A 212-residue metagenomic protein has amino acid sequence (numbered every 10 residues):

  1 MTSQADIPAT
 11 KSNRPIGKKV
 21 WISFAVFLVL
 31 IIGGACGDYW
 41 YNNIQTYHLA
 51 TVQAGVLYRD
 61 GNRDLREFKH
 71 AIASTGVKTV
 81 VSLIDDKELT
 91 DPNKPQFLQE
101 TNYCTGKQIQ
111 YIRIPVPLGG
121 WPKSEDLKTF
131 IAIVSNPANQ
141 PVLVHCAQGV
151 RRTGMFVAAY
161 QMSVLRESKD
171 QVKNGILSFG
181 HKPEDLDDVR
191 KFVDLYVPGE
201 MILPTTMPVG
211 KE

Functional and structural regions predicted by a protein language model:
T2-V142, A158-E212: Cys-dependent protein tyrosine phosphatase-like superfamily
C146: Short cysteine clusters
G149: Substrate/cofactor-recognition hotspot
T153: Ser/Thr-glycine-rich phosphate-binding loops at phosphate-binding pockets of nucleotides, nucleotide cofactors
